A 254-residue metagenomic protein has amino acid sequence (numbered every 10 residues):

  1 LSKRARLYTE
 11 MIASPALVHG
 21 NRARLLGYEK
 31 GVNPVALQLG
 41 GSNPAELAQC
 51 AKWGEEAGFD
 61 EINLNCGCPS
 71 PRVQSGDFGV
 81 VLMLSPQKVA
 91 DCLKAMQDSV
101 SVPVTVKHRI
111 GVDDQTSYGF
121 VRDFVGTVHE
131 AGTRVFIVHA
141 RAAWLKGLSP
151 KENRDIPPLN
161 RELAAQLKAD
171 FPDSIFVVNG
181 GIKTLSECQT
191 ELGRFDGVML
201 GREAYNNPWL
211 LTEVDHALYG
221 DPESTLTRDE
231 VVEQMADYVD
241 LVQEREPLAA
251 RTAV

Functional and structural regions predicted by a protein language model:
L1-D60: Glycine-rich, positively charged N-terminal anion/phosphate-binding segment
L7-Y8, A36-Q38, N63-N65, T105 (+2 more regions): Conserved beta-strand positions in the central sheet of alpha/beta enzyme cores
I12-S14, G40-S42, G67-P69, R109-D113 (+3 more regions): Active-site beta-loop-alpha junctions enriched in small/polar residues
H19-R22, Q74-D77, S117-Y118, L148-K151 (+2 more regions): Short secondary-structure transition/capping segments
R24-Y28, V80-L82, R122-D123, R154-D155 (+1 more regions): Short, hinge-like loop/turn segments at secondary-structure boundaries
A48-F78, P86-F176: Alpha/beta enzyme core
D91-K94, S99-S101, V112-G126, A131-V135 (+2 more regions): Alpha/beta catalytic cores of nucleotide-metabolism and tRNA/nucleoside-modifying enzymes
